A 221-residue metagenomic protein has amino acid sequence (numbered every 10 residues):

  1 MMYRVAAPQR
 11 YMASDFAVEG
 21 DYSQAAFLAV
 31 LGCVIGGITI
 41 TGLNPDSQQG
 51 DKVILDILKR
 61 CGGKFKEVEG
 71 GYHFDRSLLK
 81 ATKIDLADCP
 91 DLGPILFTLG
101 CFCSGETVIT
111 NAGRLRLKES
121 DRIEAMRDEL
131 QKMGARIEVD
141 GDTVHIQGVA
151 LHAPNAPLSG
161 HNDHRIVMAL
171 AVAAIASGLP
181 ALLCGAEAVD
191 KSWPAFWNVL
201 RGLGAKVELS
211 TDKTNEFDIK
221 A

Functional and structural regions predicted by a protein language model:
M1-A221: Short, structured segments at the rim of ligand-binding sites
